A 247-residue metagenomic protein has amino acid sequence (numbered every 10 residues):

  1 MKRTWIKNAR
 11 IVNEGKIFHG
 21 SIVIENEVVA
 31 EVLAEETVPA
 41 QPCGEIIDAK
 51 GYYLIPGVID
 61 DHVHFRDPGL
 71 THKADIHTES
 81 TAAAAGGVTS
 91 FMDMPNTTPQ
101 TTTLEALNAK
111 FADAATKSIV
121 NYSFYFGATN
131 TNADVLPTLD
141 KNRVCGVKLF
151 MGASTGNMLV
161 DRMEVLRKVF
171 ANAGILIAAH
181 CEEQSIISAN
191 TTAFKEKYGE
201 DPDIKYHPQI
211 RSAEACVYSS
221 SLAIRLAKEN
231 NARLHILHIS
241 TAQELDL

Functional and structural regions predicted by a protein language model:
M1-W5, R10-P56: Histidine-rich, glycine-flanked metal-binding segment
A9, E27, A83, G87 (+4 more regions): Residue-level signal for inorganic ion chemistry
Y52-K117: Metal-associated gating/positioning segment near the N- to mid-region
G57-V63, F91-D93, Y122-F126, V147-L149 (+2 more regions): Hydrophobic faces of well-ordered beta-strands that scaffold small-molecule active sites in alpha/beta enzyme cores
K73-S80, N130-L139, L222: Short, acidic/polar
V88-M92, K117-N121, L226-L234: Short, surface-exposed connector motifs at secondary-structure boundaries
A112-A128: A glycine-rich helix N-cap at a beta->alpha junction
D134-L247: Histidine/acidic residue-rich metal-binding segments in metalloenzymes
